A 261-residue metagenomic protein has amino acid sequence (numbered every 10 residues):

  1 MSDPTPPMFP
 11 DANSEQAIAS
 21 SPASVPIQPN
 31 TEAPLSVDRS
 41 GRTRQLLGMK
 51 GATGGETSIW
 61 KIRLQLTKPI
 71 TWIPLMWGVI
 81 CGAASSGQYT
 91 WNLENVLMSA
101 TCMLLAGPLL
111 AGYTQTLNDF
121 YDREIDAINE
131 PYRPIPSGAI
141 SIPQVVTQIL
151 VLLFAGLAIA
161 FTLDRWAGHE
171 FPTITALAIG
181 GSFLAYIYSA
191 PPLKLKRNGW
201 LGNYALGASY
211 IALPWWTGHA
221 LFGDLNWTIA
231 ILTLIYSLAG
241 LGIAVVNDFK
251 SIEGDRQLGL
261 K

Functional and structural regions predicted by a protein language model:
S2-K261: Multi-pass alpha-helical membrane architecture of UbiA-family and related isoprenoid/lipid prenyltransferases
